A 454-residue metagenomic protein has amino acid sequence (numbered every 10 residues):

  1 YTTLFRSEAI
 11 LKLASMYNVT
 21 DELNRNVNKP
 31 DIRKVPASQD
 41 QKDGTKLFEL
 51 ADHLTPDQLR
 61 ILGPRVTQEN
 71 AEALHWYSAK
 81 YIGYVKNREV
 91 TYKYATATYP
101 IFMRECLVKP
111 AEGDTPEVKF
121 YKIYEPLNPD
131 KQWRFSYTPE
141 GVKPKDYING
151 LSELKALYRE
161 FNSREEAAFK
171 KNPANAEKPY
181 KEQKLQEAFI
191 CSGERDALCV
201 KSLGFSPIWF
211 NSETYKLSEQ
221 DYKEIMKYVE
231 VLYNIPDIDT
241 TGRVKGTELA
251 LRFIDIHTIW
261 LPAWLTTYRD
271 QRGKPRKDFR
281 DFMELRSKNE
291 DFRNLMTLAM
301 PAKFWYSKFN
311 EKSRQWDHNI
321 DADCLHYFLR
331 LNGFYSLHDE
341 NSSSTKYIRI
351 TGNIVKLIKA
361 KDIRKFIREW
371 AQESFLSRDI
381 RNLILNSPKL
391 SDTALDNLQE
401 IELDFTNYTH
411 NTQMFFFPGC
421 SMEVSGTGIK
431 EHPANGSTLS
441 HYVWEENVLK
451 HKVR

Functional and structural regions predicted by a protein language model:
T3-L4: Short, small-residue-biased leader/transition segments that mark boundaries at the very start of proteins
S7, L54-T55, P64, G193 (+2 more regions): Generic non-transmembrane alpha-helix signal with a bias for helix starts/N-cap capping motifs
A9-Q58: Conserved active-site segments centered on acidic
S15, L23-P36, E69-K93: Short linear loop/turn motifs
I61, N294-R454: N-terminal nucleic-acid engagement/recognition segments and initiation subdomains in replication, restriction
P64-S78, G204-K216: Short, well-structured beta-strand/strand-turn elements
Y84-Y228, G246: Phosphate-handling DNA/RNA-contact segment within nucleic-acid enzymes
E112, A174-A188, E194-I320, I354-V355: TOPRIM fold recognition
